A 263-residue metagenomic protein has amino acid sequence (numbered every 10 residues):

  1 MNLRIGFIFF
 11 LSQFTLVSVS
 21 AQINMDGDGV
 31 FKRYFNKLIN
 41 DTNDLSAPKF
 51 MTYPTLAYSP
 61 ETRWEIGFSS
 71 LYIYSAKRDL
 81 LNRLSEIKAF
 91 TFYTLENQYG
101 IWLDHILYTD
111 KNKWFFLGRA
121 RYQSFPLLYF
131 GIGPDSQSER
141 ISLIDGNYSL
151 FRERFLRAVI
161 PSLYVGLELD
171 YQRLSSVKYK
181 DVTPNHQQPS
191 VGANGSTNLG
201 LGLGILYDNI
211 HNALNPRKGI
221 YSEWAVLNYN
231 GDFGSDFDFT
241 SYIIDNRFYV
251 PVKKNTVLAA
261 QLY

Functional and structural regions predicted by a protein language model:
M1-D26: Bacterial Sec-dependent N-terminal signal peptides
V19-N43: Sec-dependent signal peptide cleavage junction
D41-T52, L56-T197: Gram-negative/organellar outer-membrane beta-barrel architecture
Y58, Y74, Y93, Y207-H211 (+2 more regions): Short, well-ordered turn and helix-capping elements at secondary-structure junctions
F68-Y74, D104, L203-N209, I244-F248: Short, well-ordered amphipathic alpha-helices
I160, D170-S176, D208-N212, N228-G231: Short acidic/polar capping segments at secondary-structure boundaries
Y179-V226: Internal metal/ion-chelating core segments
L203, N212-Y263: C-terminal outer-membrane beta-barrel translocator/porin domains of Gram-negative envelope proteins and their
